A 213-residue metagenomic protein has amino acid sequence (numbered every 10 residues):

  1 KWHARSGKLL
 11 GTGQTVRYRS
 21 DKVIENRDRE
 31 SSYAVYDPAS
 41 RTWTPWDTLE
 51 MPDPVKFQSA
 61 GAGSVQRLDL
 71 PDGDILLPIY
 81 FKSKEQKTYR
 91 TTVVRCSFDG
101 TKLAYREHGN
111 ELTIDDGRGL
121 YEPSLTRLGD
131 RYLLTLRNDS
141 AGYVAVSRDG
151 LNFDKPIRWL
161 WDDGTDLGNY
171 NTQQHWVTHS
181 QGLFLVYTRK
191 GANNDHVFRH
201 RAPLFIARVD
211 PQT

Functional and structural regions predicted by a protein language model:
K1-A60, L68-E122, T126-G168, S180-G182 (+1 more regions): Beta-rich carbohydrate-recognition and catalytic domains
Y170-Q174: Alpha-helical scaffolding within the catalytic cores of extracellular/periplasmic polymer-degrading hydrolases
